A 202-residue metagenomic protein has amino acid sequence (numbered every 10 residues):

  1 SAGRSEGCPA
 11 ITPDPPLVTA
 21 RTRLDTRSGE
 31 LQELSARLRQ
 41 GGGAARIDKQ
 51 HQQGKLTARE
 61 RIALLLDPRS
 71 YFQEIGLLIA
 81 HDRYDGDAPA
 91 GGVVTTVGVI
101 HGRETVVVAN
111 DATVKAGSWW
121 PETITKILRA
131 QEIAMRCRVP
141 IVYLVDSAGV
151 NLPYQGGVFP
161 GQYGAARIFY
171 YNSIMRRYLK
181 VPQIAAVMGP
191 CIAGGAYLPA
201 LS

Functional and structural regions predicted by a protein language model:
A2-I184, P190, G194, L201-S202: Terminal-region recognition feature
